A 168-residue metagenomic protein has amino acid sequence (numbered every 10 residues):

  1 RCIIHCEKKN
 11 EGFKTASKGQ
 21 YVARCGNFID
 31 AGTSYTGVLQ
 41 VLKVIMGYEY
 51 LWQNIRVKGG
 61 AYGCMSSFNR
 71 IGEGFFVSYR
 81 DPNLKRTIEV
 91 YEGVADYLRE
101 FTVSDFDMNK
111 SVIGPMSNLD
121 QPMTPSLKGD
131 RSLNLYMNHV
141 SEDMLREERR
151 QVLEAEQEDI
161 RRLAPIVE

Functional and structural regions predicted by a protein language model:
R1-V22: An aromatic/glycine/proline-enriched structural segment found at the starts of mature extracellular/organellar domains
Q20-V41, G47-Q157, E168: M16 family metallopeptidases and their MPP-like homologs
